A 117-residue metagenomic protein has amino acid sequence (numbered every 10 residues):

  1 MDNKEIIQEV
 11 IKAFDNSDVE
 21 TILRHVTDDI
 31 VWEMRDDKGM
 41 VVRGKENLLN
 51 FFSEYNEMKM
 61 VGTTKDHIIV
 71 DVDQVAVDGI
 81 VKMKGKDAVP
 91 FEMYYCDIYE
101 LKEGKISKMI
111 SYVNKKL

Functional and structural regions predicted by a protein language model:
D2, D15, E33, G39 (+1 more regions): A beta-strand edge to alpha-helix "cap/lid" segment located at domain peripheries
I6-A13: Solvent-exposed, amphipathic alpha-helical segments
N16-E33: Short, well-ordered alpha-helical segments enriched in acidic and aromatic residues
V26, K38-G39: Outer-membrane beta-barrel domain signature
V42: Short aromatic/basic micro-patch
